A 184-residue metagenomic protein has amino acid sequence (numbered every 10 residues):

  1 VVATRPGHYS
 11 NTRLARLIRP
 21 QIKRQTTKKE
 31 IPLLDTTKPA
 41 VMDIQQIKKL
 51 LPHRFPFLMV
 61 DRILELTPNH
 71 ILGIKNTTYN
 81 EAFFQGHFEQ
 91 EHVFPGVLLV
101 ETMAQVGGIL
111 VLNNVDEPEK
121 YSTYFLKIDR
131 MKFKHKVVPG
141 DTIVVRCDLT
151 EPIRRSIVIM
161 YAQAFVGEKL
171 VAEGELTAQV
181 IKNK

Functional and structural regions predicted by a protein language model:
V1-L33, R54: Terminal domain-initiation and capping elements
A3, E65-P68, F133: Hydrophobic/anchoring residues in structured secondary elements
K28-L64, T177-A178: Flexible, low-complexity linker/boundary loops enriched in proline and small hydrophobic residues that flank enzymatic
P39, H70, V137-V144, T150-K184: HotDog/MaoC-like acyl-thioester-processing domains
P39-V41, G107-R146, V171, A178: Hydrophobic beta-strand-centered segment that forms part of the acyl-chain substrate-binding groove
F55-F94: Catalytic strand-loop segment that frames the active site of acyl-thioester-processing enzymes
M59-R62, K127, K132, R146-D148 (+2 more regions): Residues located in well-ordered beta-strands
I63, F94-P118: Active-site helix/loop of acyl-thioester processing domains in fatty-acid/polyketide metabolism, spanning hotdog-fold
